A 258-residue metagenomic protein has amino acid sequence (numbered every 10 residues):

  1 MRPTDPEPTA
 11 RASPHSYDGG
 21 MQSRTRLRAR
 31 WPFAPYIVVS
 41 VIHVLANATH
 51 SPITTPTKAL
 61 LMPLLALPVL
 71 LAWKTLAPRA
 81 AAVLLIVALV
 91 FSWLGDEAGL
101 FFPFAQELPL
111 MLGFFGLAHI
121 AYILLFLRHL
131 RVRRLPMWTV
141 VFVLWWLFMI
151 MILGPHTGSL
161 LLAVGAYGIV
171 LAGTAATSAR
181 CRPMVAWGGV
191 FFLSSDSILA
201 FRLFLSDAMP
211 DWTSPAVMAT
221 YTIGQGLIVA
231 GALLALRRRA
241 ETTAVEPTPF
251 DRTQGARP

Functional and structural regions predicted by a protein language model:
R2-P258: Polytopic alpha-helical membrane-helix bundles and their juxtamembrane interface segments in multi-pass membrane
